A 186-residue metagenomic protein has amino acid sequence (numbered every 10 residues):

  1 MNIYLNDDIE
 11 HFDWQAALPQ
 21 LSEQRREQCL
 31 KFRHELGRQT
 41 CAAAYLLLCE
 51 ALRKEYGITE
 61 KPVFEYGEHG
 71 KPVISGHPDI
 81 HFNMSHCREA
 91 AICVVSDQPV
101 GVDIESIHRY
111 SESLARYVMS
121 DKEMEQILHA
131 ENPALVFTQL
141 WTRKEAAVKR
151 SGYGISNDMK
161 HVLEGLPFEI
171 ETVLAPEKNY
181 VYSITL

Functional and structural regions predicted by a protein language model:
M1-L186: Core catalytic alpha/beta fold that binds nucleotide/phospho-ligands
